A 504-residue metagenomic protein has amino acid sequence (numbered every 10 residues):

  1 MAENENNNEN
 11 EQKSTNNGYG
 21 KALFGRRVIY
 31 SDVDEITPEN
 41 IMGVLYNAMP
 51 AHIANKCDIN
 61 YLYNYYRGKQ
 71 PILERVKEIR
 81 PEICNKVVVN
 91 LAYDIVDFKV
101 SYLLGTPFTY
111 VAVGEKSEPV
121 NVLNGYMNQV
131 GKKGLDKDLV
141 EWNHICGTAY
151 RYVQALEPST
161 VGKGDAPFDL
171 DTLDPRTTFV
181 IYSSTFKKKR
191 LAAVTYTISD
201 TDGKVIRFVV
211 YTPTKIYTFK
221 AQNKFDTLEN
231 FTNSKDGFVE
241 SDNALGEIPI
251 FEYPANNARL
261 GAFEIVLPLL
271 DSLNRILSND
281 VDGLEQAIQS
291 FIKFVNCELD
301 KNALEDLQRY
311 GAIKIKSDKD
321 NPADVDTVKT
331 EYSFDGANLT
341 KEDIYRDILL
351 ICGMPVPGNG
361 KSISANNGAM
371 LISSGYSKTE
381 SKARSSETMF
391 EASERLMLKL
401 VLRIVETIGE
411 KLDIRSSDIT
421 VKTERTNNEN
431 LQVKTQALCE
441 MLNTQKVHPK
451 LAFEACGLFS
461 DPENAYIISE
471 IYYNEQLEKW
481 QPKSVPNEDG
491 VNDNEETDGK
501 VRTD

Functional and structural regions predicted by a protein language model:
M1-D171, N492-D504: Extended, helix-rich architectural segments
N4-N8, Q12, T232-S374: Extended, charged amphipathic alpha-helical segments
H52, L73, Q129-K137, C146-Y150 (+10 more regions): Short secondary-structure junctions and interdomain/linker hinges
L91-P107, I145-A149, E264-Q286, E454: Short, hydrophobic/amphipathic alpha-helical patches that form generic packing surfaces within helical domains
E115-V122, M127-L135, N143, I265 (+5 more regions): Short amphipathic alpha-helical segments
K137-V140, H144-I145, Y150-A258: Extended, regular secondary-structure scaffolds
L299, E305-N321, Y332-L339, D343-D504: C-terminal helix-loop subdomains that flank or include functional centers
